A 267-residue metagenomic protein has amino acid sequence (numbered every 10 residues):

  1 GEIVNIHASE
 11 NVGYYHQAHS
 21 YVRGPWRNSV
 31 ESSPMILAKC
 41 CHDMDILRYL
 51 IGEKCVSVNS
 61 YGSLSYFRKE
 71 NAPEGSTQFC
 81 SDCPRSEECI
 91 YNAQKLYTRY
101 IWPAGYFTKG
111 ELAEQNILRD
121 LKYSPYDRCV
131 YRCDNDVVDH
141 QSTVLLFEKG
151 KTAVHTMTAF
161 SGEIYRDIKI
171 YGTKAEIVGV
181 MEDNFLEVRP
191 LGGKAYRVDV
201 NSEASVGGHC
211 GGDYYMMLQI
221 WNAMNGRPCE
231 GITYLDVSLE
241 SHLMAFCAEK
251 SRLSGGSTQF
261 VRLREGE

Functional and structural regions predicted by a protein language model:
G1-R128, G255: Predominantly a Rossmann-like dinucleotide-binding segment in NAD(P)-dependent oxidoreductases
M35, Y131, A204-G208: Conserved short-loop catalytic and cofactor-binding motifs
K39, N135-V138: A generic fold-level signal
P125-N135, K149: Eukaryote-specific, low-hydrophobicity, charge-rich regions
V137-E267: C-terminal helical cap and adjacent loop that interface with cofactors, partners, or active-site loops
